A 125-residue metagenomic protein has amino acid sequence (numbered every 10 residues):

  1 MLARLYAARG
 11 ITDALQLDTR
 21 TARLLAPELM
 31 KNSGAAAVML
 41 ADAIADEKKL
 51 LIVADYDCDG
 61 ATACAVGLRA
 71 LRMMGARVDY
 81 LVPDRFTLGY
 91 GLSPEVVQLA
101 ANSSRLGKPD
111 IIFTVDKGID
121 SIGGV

Functional and structural regions predicted by a protein language model:
M1-V125: Replace "Mg2+/Mn2+-dependent" with "divalent metal-dependent
